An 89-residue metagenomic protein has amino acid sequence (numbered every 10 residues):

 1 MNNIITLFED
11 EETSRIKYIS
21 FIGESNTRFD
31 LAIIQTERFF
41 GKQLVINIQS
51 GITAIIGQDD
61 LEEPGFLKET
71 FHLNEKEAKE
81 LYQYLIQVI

Functional and structural regions predicted by a protein language model:
M1-D30: Negatively charged, low-complexity tracts enriched in Asp/Glu with abundant Ser/Thr
N2, V45, K76-E80: Short, highly charged low-complexity linear segments
N2-I4, R28, F39, P64 (+1 more regions): A near-ubiquitous, low-amplitude feature marking generic local secondary-structure context
N3-L7, A54, E69-L73: Hydrophobic transmembrane signal anchors and adjacent membrane-proximal interface regions, especially in viral
F8-E9, K17, I22, Q35 (+3 more regions): Generic, ordered loop/turn and secondary-structure boundary motif
F21, I46, F66-L67: Short amphipathic alpha-helical "recognition" segments used for binding
I33-D59: A short, structured beta-strand/loop element
G57-I89: Mixed-charge, Lys/Arg-enriched low-complexity segments
